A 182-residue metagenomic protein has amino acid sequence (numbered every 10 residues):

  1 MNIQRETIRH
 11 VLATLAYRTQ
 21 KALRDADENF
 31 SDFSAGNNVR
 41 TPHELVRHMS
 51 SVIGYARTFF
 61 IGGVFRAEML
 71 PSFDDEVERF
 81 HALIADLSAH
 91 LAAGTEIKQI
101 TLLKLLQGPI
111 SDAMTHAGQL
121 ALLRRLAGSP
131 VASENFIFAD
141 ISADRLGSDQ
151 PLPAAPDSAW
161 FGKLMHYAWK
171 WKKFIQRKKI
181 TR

Functional and structural regions predicted by a protein language model:
M1-V11: N-terminal beta-strand motif that seeds the catalytic metal site of vicinal oxygen chelate
R5, A16-L23, G54, F80 (+1 more regions): Membrane-targeting and insertion segments and their boundary/processing signals
R9-L23, F30-E68, Q99-R182: Short, contiguous alpha-helical
T58-K98: Helix-adjacent hinge/juxtasegments
